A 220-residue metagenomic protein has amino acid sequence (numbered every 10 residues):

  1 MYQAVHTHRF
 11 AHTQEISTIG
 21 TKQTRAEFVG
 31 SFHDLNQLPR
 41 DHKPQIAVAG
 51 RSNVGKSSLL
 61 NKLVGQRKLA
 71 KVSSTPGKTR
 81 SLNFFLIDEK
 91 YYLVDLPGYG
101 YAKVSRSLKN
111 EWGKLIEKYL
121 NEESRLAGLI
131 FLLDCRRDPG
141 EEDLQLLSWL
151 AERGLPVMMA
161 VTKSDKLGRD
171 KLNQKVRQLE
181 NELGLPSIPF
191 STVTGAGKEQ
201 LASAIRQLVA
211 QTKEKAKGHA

Functional and structural regions predicted by a protein language model:
Y2-Y101, A210, H219: Conserved G1/Walker A P-loop phosphate-binding module
Q23-L35, K166-A220: Canonical P-loop GTPase G-domain recognition
L38, P76-N83, P97-A127, C135-S148: Switch II of P-loop NTPase G domains
H42, K68, S81, Y92 (+9 more regions): Helical mechanochemical/support elements of P-loop NTPase systems and associated helical scaffolds
G65-L69, E122, E152, L185 (+2 more regions): Conserved amphipathic alpha-helical interaction elements at protein-protein interfaces in regulatory, energy-coupling
K78, Y91, G98-Y101, R136-D138 (+2 more regions): Conserved nucleotide-binding/hydrolysis micro-motifs of P-loop NTPases
F85, T162, L201: Residue-level signal for inorganic ion chemistry
E117-P186: Conserved C-terminal guanine-recognition region of P-loop GTPase G domains, centered on the G4
